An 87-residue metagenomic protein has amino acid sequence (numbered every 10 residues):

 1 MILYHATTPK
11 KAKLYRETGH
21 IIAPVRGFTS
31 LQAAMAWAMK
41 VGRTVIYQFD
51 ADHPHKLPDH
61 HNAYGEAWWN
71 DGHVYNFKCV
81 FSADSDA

Functional and structural regions predicted by a protein language model:
L3, T8, R16-H20, G42-A87: Active-site and NAD+-binding cores of ADP-ribose-processing enzymes
Y4-H5, G19-V41: Extended catalytic/binding region for NAD+/ADP-ribose chemistry, centered on the ART fold
